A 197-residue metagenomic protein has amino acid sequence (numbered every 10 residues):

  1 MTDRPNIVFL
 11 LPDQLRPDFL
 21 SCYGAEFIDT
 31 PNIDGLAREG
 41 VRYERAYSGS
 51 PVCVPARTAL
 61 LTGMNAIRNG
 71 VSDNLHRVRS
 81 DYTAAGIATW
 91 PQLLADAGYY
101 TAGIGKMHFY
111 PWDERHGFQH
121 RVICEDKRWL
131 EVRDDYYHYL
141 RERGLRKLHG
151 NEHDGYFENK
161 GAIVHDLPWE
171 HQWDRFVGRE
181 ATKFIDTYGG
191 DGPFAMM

Functional and structural regions predicted by a protein language model:
M1-M197: Formylglycine-dependent sulfatase
